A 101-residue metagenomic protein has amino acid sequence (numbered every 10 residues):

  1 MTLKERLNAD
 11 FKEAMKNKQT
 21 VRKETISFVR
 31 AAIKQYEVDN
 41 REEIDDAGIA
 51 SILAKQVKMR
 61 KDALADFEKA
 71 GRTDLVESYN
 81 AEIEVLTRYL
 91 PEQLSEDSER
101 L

Functional and structural regions predicted by a protein language model:
M1-L101: N-terminal cationic and glycine-rich segments that engage phosphates or anionic surfaces
